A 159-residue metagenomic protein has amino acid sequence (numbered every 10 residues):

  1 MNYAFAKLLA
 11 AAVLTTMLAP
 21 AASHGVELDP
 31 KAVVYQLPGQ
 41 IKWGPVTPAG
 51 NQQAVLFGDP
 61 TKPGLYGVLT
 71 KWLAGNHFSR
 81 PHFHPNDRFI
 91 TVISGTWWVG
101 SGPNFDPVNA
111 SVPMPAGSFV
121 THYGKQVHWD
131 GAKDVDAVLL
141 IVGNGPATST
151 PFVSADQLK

Functional and structural regions predicted by a protein language model:
M1-A10: Bacterial N-terminal signal peptides that target proteins for export
L9-L14, L18: Hydrophobic helical h-region of N-terminal Sec-dependent signal peptides in bacterial secretory/periplasmic proteins
A21-Y66, S154-K159: A short, N-terminal "cap"/entry segment at the start of jelly-roll beta-barrel domains of the cupin/DSBH fold
A32-V34, V127-K159: Double-stranded beta-helix
Y66-H84, Y123-K125: Conserved short histidine dyad/triad with adjacent acidic residue
L73-N76, F83-F105: Glycine- and acidic-residue-biased ligand/ion/polar-headgroup-sensing regions
S79-P81, V99-G100, H122, V127-K133: Short beta-strand His + acidic residue motifs that chelate non-heme Fe in jelly-roll/DSBH and cupin folds
P103-K125: Short acidic-glycine-tyrosine-enriched beta hairpin
